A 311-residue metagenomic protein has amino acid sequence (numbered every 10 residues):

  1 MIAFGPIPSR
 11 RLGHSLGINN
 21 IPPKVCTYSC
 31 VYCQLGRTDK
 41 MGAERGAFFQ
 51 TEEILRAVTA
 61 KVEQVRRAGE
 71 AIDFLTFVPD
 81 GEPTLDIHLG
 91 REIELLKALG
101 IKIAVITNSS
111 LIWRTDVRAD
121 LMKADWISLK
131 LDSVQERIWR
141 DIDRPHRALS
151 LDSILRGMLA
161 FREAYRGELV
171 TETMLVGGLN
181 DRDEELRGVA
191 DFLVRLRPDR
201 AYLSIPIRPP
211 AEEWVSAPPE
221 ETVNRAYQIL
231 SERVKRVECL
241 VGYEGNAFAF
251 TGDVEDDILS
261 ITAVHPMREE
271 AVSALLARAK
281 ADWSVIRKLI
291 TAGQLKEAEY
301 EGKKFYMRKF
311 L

Functional and structural regions predicted by a protein language model:
M1-R11, R56, D181-L311: Auxiliary Fe-S-binding modules of radical SAM enzymes
I2-P6, L16-G17, K61-Q64: Short secondary-structure capping/turn segments at boundaries of alpha-helices and beta-strands
R10-E53: Canonical Radical SAM [4Fe-4S] cluster-binding loop centered on the CxxxCxxC motif and its immediate flanking residues
G13-S15, C30, I72, W126 (+2 more regions): Structural motif
G17-N19, Q34, F74-V78, A104-I106 (+1 more regions): Short, conserved beta-strand segments within well-ordered enzyme catalytic domains that often line or immediately flank
G36-T76: Conserved alpha-helical substructure of the radical SAM core
F77, M174, G242-E244: Short linear capping/connector segments at secondary-structure termini
T84-R225, I229, R233: Conserved AdoMet/S-adenosylmethionine-binding subsite of the radical SAM
